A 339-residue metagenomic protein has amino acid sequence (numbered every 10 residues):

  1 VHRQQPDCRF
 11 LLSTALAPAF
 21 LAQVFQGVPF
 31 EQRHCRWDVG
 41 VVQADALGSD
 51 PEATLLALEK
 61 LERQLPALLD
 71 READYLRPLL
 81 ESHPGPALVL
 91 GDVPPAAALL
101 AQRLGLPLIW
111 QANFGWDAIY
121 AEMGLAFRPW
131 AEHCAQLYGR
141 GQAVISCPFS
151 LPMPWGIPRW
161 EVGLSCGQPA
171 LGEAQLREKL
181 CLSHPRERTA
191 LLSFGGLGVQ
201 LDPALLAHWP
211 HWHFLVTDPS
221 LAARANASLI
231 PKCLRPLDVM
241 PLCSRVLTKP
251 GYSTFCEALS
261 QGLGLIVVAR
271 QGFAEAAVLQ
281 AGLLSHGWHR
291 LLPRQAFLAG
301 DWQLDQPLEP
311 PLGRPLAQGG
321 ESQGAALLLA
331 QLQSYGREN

Functional and structural regions predicted by a protein language model:
V1, G167-R245: Donor-nucleotide binding loops and adjacent catalytic segments primarily of GT-B fold Leloir glycosyltransferases
D7-L65: Conserved nucleotide-sugar phosphate-binding/catalytic loop shared by glycosyltransferases and other
G48-L88, P95: Conserved nucleotide-sugar donor-binding subdomain of glycosyltransferases
L88-V93, R235-V278: A donor-sugar binding/catalytic signature common to diverse glycosyltransferases and related nucleotide-sugar
Q102-I119: Active-site proximal beta-strand in glycosyltransferases
Y120-V199, L234: A nucleotide-sugar donor-handling region in carbohydrate enzymes
A126, L229-P231, G264-L308: Nucleotide-sugar donor-binding patch of glycosyltransferase catalytic domains
W302-N339: C-terminal amphipathic helix plus adjacent low-complexity, charged tail appended to glycosyltransferase catalytic
